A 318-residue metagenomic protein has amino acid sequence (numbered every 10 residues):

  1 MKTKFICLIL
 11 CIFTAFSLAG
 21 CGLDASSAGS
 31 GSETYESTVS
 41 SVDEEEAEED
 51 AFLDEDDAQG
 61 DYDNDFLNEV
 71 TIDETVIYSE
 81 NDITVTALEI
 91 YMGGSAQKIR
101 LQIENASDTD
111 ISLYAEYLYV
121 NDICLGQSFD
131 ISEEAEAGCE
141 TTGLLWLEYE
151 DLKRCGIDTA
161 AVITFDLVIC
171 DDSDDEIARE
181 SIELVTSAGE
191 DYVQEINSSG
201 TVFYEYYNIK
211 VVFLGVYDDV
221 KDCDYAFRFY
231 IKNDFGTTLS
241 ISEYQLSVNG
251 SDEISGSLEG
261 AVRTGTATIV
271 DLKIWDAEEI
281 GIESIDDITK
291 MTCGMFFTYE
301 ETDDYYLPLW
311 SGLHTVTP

Functional and structural regions predicted by a protein language model:
M1-F5, L10: Positively charged n-region of N-terminal signal peptides that target proteins for export
S17-G20: C-terminal motif of bacterial Sec signal peptides marking the signal peptidase cleavage site
L23-N81, N197-Y204: N-terminal, intrinsically disordered, polar/charged segments of Gram-positive cell-envelope systems that serve as
G94-R100, K221-R228: Short, solvent-exposed loop/turn segments enriched in Ser/Thr/Gly
I103-S107, I231-F235: Asparagine-centered strand-capping/turn motif at beta-strand->loop junctions
T109-Y117, T237-Q245: Short, hydrophobic/aromatic beta-strand segments
L125-A178, S251-E301: Short, solvent-exposed, Trp/other aromatic-anchored flexible loops in extracytoplasmic proteins
L167, D171-G215: Surface-exposed beta-loop interaction hotspot
